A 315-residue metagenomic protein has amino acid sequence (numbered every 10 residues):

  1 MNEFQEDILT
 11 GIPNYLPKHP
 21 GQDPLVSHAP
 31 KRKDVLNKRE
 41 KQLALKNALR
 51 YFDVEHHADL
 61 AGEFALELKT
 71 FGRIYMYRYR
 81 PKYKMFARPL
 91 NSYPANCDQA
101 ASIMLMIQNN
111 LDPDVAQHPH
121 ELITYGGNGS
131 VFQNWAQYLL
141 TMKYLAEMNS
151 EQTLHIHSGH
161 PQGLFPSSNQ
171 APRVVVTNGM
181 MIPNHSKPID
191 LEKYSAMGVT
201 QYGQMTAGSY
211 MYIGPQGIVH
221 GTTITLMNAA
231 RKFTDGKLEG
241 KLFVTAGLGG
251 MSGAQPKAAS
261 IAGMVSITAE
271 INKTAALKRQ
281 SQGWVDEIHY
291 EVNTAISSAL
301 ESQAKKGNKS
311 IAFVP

Functional and structural regions predicted by a protein language model:
M1-I213, V314: Long, compositionally biased, glycine/small-hydrophobic-enriched stretches that function as flexible linkers, tethers
E151-I156, G236-L238, K306-F313: Flexible, glycine/charged-enriched surface loops at secondary-structure junctions
Q204-M227, R231, E239-L242, L248-K305: Catalytic or ion-translocation cores adjacent to nucleophile or general acid/base/metal-coordination motifs in diverse
E270, V314-P315: Conserved residues at beta->alpha junctions
